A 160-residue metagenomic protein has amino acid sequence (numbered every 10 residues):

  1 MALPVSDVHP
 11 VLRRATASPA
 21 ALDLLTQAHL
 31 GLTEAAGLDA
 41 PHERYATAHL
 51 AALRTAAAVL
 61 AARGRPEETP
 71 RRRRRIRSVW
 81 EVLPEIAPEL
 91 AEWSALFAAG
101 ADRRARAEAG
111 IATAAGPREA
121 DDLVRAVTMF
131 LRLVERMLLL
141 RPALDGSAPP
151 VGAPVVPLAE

Functional and structural regions predicted by a protein language model:
M1-E160: Terminal alpha-helical segments
